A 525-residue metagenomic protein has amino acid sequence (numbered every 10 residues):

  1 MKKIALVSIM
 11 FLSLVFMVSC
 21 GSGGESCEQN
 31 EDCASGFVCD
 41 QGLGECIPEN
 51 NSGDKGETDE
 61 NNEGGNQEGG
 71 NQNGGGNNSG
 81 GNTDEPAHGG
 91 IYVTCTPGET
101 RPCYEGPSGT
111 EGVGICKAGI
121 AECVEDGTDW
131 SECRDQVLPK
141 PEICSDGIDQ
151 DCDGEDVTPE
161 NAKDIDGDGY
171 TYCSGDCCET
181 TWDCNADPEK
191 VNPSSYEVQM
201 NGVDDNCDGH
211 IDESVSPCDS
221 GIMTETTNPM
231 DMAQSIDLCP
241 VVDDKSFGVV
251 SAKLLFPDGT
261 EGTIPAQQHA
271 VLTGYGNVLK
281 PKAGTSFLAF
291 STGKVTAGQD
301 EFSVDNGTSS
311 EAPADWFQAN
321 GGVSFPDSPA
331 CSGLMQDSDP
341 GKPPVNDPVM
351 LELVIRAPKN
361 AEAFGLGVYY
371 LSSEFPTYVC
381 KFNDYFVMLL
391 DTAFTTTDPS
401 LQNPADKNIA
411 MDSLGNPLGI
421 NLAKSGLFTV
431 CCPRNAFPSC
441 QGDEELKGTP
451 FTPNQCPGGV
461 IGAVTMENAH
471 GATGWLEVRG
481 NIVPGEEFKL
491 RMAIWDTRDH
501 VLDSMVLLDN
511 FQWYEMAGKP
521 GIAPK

Functional and structural regions predicted by a protein language model:
M1-S8: Bacterial N-terminal signal peptides that target proteins for export
L12-V15: Sec-dependent N-terminal signal peptides of Gram-positive bacterial secreted proteins and lipoproteins
M17-S19: C-terminal motif of bacterial Sec signal peptides marking the signal peptidase cleavage site
G23-T94: Ser/Thr-rich, Pro/Gly/Ala-heavy low-complexity intrinsically disordered linkers and tails of secreted extracellular
E31, F37, G89-G221: Membrane-associated feature with strongest affinity for ZDHHC
I47-G53, E132-P139, K294: Secondary-structure transition/turn motif
P217-K525: Aromatic (Trp/Tyr/Phe) and Gly/Pro-enriched flexible surface segments
